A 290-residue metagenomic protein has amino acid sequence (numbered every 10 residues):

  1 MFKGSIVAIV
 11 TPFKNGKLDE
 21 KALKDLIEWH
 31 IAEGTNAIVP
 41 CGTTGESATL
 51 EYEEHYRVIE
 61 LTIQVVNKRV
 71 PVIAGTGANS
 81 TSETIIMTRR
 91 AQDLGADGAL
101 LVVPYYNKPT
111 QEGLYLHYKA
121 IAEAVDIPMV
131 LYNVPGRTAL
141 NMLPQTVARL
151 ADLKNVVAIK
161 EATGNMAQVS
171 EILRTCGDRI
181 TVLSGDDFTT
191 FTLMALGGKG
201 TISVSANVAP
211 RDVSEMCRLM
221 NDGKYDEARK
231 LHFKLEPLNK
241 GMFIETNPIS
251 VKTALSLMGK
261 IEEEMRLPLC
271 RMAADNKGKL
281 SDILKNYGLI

Functional and structural regions predicted by a protein language model:
M1-V7, T11-K14, L18-A139: Active-site beta->alpha loop and helix N-cap motifs at the rims of alpha/beta catalytic domains
G4-P12, E33-T35, A195-G198, I202-S205 (+1 more regions): C-terminal alpha-helical cap/extension of soluble enzyme domains
L23, H55, I59, T84 (+7 more regions): A general structural signal for well-ordered alpha-helical segments in protein cores
K24-I27, P144, K277-L284: Short, amphipathic alpha-helical "lid/cap" segments that border enzyme active or binding sites
R57, L61-V66, R90, L94 (+8 more regions): Alpha-helical structural signal in soluble globular domains
E123, R137-F243: Catalytic alpha/beta core domains of metabolic enzymes, predominantly
N133, N155-V156, R266-L267: Glycine-rich phosphate-binding "P-loop"
